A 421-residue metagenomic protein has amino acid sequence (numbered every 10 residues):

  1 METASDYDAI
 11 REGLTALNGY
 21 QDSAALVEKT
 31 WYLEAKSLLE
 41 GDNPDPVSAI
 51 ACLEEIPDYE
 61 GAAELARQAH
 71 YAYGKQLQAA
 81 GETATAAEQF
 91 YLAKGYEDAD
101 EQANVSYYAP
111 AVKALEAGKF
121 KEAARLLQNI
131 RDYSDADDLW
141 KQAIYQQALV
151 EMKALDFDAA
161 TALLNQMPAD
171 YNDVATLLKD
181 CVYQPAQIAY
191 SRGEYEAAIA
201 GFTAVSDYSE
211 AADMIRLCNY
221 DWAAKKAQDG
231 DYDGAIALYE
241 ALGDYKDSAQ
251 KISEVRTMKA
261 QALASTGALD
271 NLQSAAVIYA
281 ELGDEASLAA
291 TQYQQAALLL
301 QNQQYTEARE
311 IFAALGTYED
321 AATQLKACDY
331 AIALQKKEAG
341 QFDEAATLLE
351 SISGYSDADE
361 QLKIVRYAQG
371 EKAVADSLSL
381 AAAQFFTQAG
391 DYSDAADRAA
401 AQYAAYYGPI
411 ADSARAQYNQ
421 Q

Functional and structural regions predicted by a protein language model:
E2, L39-G41, E54, Q78 (+13 more regions): Hydrophobic/aromatic side-chain positions at a characteristic register within alpha-helices of tetratricopeptide repeats
A4, E34, G41-N43, Y73 (+17 more regions): Structural motif corresponding to the intra-repeat A-B loop/turn of tetratricopeptide repeats
Y7, N43-P46, T83, F120 (+10 more regions): TPR-repeat structural position
L14-L26, L53-L65, F90-Q102, L127-L139 (+7 more regions): Short solvent-exposed coil/turn linkers within tandem alpha-helical repeat scaffolds
L26-K29, L33, L65-Q68, A72 (+17 more regions): "A position-specific structural signal for the A-helix of alpha-solenoid helical repeats
A414-Q421: Short, intrinsically disordered, charge-balanced linker/junction segments flanking boundaries in proteins
